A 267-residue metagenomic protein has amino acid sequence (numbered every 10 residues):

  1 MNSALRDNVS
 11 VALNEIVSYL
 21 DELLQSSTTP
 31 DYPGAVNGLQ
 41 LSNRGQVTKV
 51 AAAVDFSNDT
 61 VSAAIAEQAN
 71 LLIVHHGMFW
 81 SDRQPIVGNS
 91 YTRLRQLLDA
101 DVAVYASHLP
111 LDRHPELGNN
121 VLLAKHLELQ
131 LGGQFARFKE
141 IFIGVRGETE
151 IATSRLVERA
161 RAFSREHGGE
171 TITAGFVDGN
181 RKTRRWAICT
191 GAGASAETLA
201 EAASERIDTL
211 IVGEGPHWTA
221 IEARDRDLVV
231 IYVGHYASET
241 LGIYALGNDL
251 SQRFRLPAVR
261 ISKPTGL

Functional and structural regions predicted by a protein language model:
M1-L267: Hydrophobic structural segments
